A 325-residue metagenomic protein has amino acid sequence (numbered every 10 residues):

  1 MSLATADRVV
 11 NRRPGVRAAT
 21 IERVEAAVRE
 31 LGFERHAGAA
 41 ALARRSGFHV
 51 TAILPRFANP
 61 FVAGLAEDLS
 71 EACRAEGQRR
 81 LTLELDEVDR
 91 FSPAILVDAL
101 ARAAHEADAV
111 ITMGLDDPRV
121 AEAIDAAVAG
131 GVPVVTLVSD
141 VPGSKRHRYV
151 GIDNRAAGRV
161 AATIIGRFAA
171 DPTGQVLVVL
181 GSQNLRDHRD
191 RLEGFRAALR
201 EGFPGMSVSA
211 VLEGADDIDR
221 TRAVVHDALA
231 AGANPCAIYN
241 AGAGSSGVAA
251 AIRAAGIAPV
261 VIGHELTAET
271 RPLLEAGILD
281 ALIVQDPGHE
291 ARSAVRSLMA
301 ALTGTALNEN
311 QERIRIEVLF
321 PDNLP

Functional and structural regions predicted by a protein language model:
M1-S46: N-terminal helix-turn-helix DNA-binding module of bacterial transcription factors
R35-I95: Amphipathic helical "hinge" segments at domain boundaries
P55-P60, E84-I95, D116, S139 (+6 more regions): Hinge/beta->alpha junction and helix N-cap segments in small-molecule ligand-binding domains
A109-V110, G114-V128, F195, L212-E269: Hydrophobic alpha-helical
D117-A156, T267-E275: Flexible loop/hinge segments that line or gate small-molecule binding clefts
A157-Q175: A conserved helix-loop-strand patch within extracytoplasmic ligand-binding domains of the periplasmic binding
L199, H289-P325: Hinge/cleft segment of the Venus flytrap/periplasmic-binding protein
